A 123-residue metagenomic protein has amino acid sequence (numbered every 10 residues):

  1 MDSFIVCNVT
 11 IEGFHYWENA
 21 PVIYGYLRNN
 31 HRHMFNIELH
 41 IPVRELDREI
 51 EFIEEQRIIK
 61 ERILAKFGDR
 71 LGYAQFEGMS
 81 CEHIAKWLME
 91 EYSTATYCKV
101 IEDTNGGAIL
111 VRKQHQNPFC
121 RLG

Functional and structural regions predicted by a protein language model:
M1-G123: Charge-rich, low-complexity N-terminal segments
